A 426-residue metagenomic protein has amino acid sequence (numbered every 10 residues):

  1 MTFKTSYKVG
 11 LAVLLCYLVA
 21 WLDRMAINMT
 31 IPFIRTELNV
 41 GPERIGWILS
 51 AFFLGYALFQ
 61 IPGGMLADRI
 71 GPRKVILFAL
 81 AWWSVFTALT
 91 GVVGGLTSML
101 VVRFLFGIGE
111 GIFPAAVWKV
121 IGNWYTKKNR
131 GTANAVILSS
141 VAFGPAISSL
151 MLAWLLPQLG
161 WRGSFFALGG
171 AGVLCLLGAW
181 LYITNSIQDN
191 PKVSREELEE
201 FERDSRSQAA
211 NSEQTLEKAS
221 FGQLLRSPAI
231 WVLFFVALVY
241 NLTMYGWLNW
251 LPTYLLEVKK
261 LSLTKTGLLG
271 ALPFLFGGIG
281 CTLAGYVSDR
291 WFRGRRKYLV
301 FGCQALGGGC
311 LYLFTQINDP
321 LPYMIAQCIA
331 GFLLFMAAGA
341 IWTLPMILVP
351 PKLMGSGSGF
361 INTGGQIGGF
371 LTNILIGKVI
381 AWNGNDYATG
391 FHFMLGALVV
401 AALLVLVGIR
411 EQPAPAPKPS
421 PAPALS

Functional and structural regions predicted by a protein language model:
I27-N28, L225-T282, A338, W342 (+1 more regions): Extracytoplasmic gate region of multi-pass secondary transporters
N39, G71, V92-S98, G109 (+3 more regions): Helix-breaking motifs and short loop linkers at transmembrane-helix boundaries and internal kinks in secondary membrane
L58-T97: Conserved MFS/SLC helix-loop-helix module at the cytosolic interface between two early adjacent transmembrane helices
R69-L80, D289-Q304: Cytoplasmic membrane-interface "Motif A"-like loop-to-helix N-cap segments of 12-TM Major Facilitator Superfamily
V102-A142: Cytoplasmic helix-loop-helix junction between adjacent transmembrane helices in 12-TM secondary transporters
I137-N190: Helix-loop-helix hairpin linking two adjacent transmembrane segments in secondary transporters
P157-G169, R295, K378-A397: A membrane-interface helix-boundary motif in multi-pass transporters
G294-I341: C-terminal transmembrane helical hairpin of 12-TM major facilitator-type secondary transporters
